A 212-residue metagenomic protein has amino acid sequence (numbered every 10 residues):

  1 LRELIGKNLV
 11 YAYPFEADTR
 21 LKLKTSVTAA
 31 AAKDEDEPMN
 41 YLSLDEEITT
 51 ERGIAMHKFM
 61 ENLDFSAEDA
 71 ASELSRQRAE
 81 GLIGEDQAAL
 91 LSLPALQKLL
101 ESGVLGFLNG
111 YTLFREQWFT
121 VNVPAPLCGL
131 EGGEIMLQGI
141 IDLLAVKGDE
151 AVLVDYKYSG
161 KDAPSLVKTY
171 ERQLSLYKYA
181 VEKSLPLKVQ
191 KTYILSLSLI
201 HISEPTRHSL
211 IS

Functional and structural regions predicted by a protein language model:
L1-K147, A151, Y170-R172, Y179 (+4 more regions): Nuclease catalytic cores
R52, K157, K178, T206-R207: Basic side chains
Q77, G160, S209: The DNA-recognition helices of helix-turn-helix-type DNA-binding domains
W118, L144, K157-S159, T206: Anionic group-transfer/hydrolysis microenvironments
N122-P124, V152, G160-A163, S203: Flexible loop/turn segments at secondary-structure boundaries
Y156-V167, L197: Short beta-strand-loop-alpha-helix junction that forms the active-site gateway of nucleic-acid-processing nucleases
V167-T169, R207: Short, glycine/charged-enriched secondary-structure capping and boundary segments
S198-S212: Residue-level detector of conserved catalytic or cofactor/ligand-binding positions in enzyme active sites
